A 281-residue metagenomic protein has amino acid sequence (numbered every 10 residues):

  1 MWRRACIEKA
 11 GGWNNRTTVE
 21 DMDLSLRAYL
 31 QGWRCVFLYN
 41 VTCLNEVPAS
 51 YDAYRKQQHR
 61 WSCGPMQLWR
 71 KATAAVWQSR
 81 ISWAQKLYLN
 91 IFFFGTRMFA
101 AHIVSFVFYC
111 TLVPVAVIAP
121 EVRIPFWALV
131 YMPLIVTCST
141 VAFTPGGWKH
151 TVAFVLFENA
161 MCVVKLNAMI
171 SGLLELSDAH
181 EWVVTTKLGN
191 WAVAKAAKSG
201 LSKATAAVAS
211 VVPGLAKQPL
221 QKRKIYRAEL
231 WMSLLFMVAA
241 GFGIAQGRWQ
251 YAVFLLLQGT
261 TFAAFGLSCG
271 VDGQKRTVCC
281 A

Functional and structural regions predicted by a protein language model:
M1-W2, E8, G12-T96, P133-S199: Catalytic donor/gating beta->alpha subdomain of glycosyltransferases that bind UDP-sugars
R3, N40, S50, R123-P125 (+1 more regions): Alpha-helix initiation/capping motif
Q31, Q57-Q58, Q67, Q78 (+6 more regions): Residue-identity detector for glutamine
Q78-V104, T186-I244: Loop-to-transmembrane boundary segments
R97-L188, Y226-A281: Membrane-embedded multi-pass helical conduit in multi-pass membrane proteins, especially envelope-biosynthetic
